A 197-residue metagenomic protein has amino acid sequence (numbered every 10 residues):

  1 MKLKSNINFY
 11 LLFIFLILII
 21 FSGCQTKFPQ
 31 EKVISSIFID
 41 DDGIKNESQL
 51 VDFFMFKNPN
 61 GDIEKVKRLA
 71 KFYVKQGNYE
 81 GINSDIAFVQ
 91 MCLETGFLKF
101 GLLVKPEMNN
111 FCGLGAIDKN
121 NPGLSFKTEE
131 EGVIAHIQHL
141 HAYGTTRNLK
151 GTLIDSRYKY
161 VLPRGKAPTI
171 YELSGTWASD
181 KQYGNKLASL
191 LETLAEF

Functional and structural regions predicted by a protein language model:
K2-L11: Bacterial N-terminal signal peptides that target proteins for export
I14-I19: Hydrophobic membrane-insertion alpha-helices, especially the h-region of bacterial N-terminal signal peptides
F21-G23: C-terminal motif of bacterial Sec signal peptides marking the signal peptidase cleavage site
Q25-F197: Catalytic cores of secreted/periplasmic lytic hydrolases that degrade extracellular macromolecules
